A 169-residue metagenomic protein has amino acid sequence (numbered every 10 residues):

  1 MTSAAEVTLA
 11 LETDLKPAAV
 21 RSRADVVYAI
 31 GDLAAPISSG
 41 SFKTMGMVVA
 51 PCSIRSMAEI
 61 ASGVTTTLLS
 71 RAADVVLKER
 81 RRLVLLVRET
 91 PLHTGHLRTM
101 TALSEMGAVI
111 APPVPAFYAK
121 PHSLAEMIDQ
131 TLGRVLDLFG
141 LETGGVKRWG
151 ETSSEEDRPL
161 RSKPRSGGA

Functional and structural regions predicted by a protein language model:
M1-V84, T90-A169: A cross-family phosphate/adenosyl-ligand binding-site feature
